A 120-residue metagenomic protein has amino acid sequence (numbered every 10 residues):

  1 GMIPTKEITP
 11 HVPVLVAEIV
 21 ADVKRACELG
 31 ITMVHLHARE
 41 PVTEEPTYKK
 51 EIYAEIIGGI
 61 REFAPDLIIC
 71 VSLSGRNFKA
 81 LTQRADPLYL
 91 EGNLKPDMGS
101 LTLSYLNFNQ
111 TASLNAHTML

Functional and structural regions predicted by a protein language model:
G1, V34-L36, L67-L73, D97-L101: Hydrophobic faces of well-ordered beta-strands that scaffold small-molecule active sites in alpha/beta enzyme cores
G1-V20, S72-Q83, Q110-A112: Active-site mouth loops of central-metabolism enzymes
E7, T32-I56: Glycine-rich, proline-tolerant flexible connector loops at the mouths of alpha/beta enzymes
P10-E18, E44-I52, L114-T118: Alpha-helix N-cap and loop-to-helix initiation/capping positions
I19, A26, H37, G99: Conserved, mostly hydrophobic/aromatic
A21, R25, E51-E62, D86-Y89: Alpha-helical scaffolding segments of alpha/beta enzyme cores, especially the outer helices of TIM-barrel or partial
E28-I31, P96: A structural motif
F78-L120: Extended substrate/RNA-proximal surfaces in nucleic-acid metabolism proteins
